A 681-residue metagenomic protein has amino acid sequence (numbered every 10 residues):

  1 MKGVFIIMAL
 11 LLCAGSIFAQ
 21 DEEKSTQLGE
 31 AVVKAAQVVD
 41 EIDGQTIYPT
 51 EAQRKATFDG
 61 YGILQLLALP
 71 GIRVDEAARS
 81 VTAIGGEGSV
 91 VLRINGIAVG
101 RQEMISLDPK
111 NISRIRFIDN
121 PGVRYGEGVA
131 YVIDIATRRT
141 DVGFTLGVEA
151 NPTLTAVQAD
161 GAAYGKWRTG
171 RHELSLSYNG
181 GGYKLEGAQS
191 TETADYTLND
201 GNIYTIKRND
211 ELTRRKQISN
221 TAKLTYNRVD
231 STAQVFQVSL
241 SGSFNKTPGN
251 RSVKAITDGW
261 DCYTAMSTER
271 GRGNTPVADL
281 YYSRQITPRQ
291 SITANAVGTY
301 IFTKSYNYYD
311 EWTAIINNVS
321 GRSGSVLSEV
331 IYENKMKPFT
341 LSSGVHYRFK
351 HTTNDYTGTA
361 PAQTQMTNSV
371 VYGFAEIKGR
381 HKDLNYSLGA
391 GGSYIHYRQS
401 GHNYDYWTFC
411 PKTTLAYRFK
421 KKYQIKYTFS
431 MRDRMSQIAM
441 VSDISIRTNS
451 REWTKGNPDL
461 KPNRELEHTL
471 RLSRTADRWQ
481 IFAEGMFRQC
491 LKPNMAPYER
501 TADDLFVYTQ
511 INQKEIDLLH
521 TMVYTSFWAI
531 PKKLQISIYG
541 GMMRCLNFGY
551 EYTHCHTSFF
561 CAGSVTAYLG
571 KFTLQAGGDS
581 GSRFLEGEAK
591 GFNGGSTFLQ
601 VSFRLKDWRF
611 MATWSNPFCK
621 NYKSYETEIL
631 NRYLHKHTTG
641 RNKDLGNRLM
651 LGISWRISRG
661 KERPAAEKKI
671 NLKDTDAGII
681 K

Functional and structural regions predicted by a protein language model:
Q20-D21, E30-A56, S80-V91: N-terminal periplasmic "start-of-domain" segments of outer-membrane beta-barrel proteins
E30, G60-Q65, R79-T82, Q102 (+2 more regions): N-terminal periplasmic accessory domains that precede and gate Gram-negative outer-membrane beta-barrel machines
R73-N120: Periplasmic plug
G126-I133, D141-S190, Q217-N220: Outer-membrane beta-barrel translocator/receptor signature
A150-L154, T169, G180-K184, G242-P248 (+17 more regions): Transmembrane beta-strands of outer-membrane beta-barrel pores
S219-T247, S267-H402, Y406-P411, R418 (+2 more regions): Face-selective signature of the C-terminal outer-membrane beta-barrel domain
S325-L327, Y372, N457, K461 (+4 more regions): Outer membrane beta-barrel strand-and-loop segments of large Gram-negative receptors, especially TonB-dependent
Y404, Y423, D433-F482, Q489-L491 (+2 more regions): Outer-membrane beta-barrel signature, preferentially recognizing the C-terminal barrel domain of Gram-negative
